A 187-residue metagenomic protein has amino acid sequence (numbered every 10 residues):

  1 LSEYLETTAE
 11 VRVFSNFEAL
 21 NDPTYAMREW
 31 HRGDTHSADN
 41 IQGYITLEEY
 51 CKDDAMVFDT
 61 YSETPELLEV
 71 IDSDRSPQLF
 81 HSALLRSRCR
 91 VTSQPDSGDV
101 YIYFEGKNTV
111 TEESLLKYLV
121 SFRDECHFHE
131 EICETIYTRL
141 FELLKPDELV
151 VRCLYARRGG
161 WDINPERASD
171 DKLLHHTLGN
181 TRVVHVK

Functional and structural regions predicted by a protein language model:
S2-K187: N-terminal intrinsically disordered, cationic/polar leader segments that include organellar targeting peptides
